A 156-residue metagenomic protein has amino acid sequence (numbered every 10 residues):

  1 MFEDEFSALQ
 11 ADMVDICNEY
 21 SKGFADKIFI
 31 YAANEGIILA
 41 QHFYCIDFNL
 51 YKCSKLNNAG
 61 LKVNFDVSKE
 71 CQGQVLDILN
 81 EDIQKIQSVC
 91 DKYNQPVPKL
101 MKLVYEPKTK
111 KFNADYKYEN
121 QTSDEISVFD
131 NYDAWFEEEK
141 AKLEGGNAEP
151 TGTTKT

Functional and structural regions predicted by a protein language model:
M1-D4, F65-E70: Short N-terminal edge-element motif at the start of the domain
M1-L56: N-terminal "first-domain core" detector
S7-N18, L76, N80, Q84 (+1 more regions): Generic detector of well-ordered alpha-helical segments enriched in charged/polar residues, highlighting helical
I16-Y20, V89, E138, K142: Surface-exposed polar/charged interaction patches
Y20-F24, I28, Y93, V97 (+1 more regions): Short secondary-structure junctions and interdomain/linker hinges
G36-V67, Y105, N113-S127: Extended intrinsically disordered, low-complexity coil regions enriched in Ser, Thr, Gly, Ala and often Pro
Q72-S123: Amphipathic protein-protein interaction modules
P107-T156: Acidic, proline/glycine-rich low-complexity IDRs
